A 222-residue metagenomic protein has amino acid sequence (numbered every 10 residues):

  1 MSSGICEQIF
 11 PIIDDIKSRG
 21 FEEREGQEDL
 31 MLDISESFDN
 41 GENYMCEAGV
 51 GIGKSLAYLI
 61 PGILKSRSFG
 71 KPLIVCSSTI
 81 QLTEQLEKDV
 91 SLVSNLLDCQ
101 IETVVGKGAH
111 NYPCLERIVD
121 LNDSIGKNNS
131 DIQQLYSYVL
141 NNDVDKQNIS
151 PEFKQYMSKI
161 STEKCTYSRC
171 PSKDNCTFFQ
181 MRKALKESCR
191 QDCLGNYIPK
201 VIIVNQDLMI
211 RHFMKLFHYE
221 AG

Functional and structural regions predicted by a protein language model:
S2-C46: Conserved pre-motif I regulatory segment
S2-D14, K71-P72, S77-K200: A substrate-engagement module of RecA-like helicase motors
D33-E36, S55-F69, D89-V93: Walker A/P-loop NTP-binding motif
N40-I60: Walker A/P-loop
G41-C46, K71-L73, P199-V204: Generic beta-sheet signal
V50, T79-Q81, H110, N205-I210: Short, flexible loop/turn elements at secondary-structure junctions
F179-D192, V204-A221: Conserved RecA-like ASCE ATPase "motif II neighborhood" in helicase/translocase motors
